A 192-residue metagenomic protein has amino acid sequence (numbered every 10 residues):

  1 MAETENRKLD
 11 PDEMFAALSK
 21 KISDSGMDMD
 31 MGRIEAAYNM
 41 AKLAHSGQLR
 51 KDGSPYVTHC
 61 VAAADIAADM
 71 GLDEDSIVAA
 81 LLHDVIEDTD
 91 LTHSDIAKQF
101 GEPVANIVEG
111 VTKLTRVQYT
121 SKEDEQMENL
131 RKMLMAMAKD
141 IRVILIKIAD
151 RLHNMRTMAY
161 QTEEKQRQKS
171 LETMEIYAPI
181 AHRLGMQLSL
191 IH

Functional and structural regions predicted by a protein language model:
M1-I191: Active-site helical microenvironments for divalent-metal-assisted chemistry
